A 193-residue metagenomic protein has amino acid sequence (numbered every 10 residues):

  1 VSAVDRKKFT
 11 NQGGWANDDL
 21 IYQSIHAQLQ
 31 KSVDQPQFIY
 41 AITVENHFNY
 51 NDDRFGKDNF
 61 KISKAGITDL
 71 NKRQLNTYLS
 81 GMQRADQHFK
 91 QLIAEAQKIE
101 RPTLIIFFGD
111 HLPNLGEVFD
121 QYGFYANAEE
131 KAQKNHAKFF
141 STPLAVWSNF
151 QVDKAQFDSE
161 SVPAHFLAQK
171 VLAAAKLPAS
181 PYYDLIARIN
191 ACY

Functional and structural regions predicted by a protein language model:
V1-Y193: Solvent-exposed soluble domains appended to multi-pass membrane proteins
